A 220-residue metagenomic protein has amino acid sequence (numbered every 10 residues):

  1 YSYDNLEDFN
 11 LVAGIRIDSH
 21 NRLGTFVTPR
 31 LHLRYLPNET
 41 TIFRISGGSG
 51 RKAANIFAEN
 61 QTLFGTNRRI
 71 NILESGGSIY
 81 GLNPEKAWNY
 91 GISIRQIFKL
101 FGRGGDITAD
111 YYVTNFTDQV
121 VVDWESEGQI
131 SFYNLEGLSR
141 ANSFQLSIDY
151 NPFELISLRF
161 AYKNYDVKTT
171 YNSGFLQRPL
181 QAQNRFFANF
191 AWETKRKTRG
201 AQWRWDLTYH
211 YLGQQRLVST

Functional and structural regions predicted by a protein language model:
Y1-D4, I17, T25, L33-Y35 (+6 more regions): Residue-level signature of outer-membrane beta-barrel architecture
Y1-E39, A53-A54, A58, F64: Signature of Gram-negative outer-membrane beta-barrel scaffolds
S2-D8, L100, I107-T117, N134-V218: Gram-negative outer-membrane beta-barrel transporters
A13-I15, V27-L33, S78, W88-I92 (+2 more regions): Hydrophobic, lipid-facing positions within transmembrane beta-strands of outer-membrane proteins
S19-T25, G65, Y80-K86, N134-R140 (+1 more regions): Replace "Gram-negative outer membrane beta-barrel proteins" with "bacterial and organellar outer membrane beta-barrel
L23-P29, I56-T62, R69-N71, Q119-E127 (+2 more regions): Outer-membrane beta-barrel translocator domains and adjoining extracellular loop/strand segments of Gram-negative
L36, R44, Y80-N134, R140: Membrane-embedded beta-barrel scaffold of Gram-negative outer-membrane proteins
L36, T41-I97, Q214-T220: Outer-membrane beta-barrel translocator/channel fold
